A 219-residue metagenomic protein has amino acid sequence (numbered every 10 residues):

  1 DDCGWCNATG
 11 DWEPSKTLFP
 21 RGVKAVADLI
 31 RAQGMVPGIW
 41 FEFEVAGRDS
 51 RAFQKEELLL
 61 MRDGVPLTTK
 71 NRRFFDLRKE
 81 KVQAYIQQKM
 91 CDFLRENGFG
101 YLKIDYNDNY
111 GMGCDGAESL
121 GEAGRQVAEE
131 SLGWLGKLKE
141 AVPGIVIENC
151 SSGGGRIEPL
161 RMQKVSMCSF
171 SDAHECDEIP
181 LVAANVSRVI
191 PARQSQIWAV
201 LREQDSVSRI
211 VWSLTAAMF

Functional and structural regions predicted by a protein language model:
D1-C91, N97, Y101: Aromatic-lined carbohydrate-binding/catalytic grooves of carbohydrate-active enzymes
D1-D2, E42-A46, N107-N109, C150-G154: Active-site beta-loop-alpha junctions enriched in small/polar residues
G4, D49, G111-G113, I157-E158: Extracytoplasmic/secreted cell-surface and envelope-processing proteins
S15, A123-R125, D205-S206: Solvent-exposed loop and edge beta-strand segments that line ligand/cofactor-binding and catalytic clefts
P20-M35, A123-V142: Alpha-helix-loop-beta-strand connector modules within alpha/beta enzyme cores
I30, F93-L94, L138, A217: Generic structural signal for hydrophobic
G47-A84, Q88, A128-F219: Glycan-recognition surfaces
K89-E129: N-terminal/domain-start segments enriched in small and hydrophobic, helix-friendly residues, covering either
